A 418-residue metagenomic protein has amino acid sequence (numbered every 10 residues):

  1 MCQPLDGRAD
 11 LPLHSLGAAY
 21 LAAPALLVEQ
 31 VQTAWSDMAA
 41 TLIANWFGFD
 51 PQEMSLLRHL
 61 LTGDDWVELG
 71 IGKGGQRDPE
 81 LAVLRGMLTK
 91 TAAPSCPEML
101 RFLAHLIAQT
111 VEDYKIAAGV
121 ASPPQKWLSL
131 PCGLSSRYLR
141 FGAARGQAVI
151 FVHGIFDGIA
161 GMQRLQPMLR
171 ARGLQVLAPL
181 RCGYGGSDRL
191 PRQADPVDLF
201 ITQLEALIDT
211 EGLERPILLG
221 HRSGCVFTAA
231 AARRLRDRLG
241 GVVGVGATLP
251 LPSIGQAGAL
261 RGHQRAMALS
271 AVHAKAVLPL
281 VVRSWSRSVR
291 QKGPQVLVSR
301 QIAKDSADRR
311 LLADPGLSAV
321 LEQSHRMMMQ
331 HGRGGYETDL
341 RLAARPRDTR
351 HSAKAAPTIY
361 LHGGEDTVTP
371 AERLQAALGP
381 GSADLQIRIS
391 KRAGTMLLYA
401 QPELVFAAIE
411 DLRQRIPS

Functional and structural regions predicted by a protein language model:
G154-P167: The serine-hydrolase catalytic nucleophile loop
L169-D188: Conserved alpha/beta-hydrolase
L199-P216: Conserved acidic catalytic loop of the alpha/beta-hydrolase fold
V242-A274: Flexible "cap/lid" loop of the alpha/beta hydrolase fold
A276-T349: Alpha/beta-hydrolase
K354, Y360-D366: Short beta-strand/loop motif that positions the catalytic acidic residue of the alpha/beta-hydrolase fold
T367-R373: Conserved alpha/beta-hydrolase "acid-adjacent" motif
V368, S390-F406: Catalytic histidine-centered segment of alpha/beta-hydrolase-like enzymes
